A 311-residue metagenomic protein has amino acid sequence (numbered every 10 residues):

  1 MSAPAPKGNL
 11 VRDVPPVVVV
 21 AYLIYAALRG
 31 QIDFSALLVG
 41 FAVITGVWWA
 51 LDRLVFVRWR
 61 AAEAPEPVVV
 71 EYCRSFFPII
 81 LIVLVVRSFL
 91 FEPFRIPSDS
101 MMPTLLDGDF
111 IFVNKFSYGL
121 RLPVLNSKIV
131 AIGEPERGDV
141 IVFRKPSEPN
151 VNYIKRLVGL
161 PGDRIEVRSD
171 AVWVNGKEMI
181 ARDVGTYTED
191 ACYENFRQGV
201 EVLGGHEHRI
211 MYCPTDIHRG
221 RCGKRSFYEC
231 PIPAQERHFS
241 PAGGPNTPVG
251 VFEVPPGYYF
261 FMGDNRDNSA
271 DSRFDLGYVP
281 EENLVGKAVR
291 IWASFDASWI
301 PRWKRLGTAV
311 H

Functional and structural regions predicted by a protein language model:
S2-A50, L54-P65, V69, P103-H311: Soluble "head" domains of membrane/secretory-pathway proteins
E63-F91: Internal/C-terminal transmembrane anchor helices
F76-F77, D99, P248: Hydrophobic alpha-helical segments with strong N-terminal bias
I79, V83, P93, S100 (+2 more regions): Small-side-chain structural scaffolding
V86-M102, L120: Hydrophobic alpha-helical transmembrane segments in integral membrane proteins
